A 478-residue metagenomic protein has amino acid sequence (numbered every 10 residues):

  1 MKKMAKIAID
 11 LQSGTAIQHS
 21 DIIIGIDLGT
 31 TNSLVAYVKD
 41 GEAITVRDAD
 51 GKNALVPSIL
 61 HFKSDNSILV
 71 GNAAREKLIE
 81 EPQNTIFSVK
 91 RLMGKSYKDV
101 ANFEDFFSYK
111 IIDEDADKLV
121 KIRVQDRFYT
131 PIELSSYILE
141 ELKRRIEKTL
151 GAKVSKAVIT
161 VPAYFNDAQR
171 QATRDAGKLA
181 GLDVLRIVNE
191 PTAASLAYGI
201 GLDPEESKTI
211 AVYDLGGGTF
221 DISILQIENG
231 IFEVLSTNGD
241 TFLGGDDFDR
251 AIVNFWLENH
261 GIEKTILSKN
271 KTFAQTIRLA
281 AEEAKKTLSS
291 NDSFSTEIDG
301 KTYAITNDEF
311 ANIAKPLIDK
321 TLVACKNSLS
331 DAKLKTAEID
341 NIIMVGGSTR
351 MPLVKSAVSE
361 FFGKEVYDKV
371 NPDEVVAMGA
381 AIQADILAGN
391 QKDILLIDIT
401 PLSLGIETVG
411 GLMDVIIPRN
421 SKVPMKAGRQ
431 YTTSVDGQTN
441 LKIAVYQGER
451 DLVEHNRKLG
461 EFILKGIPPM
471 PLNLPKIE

Functional and structural regions predicted by a protein language model:
M1-E104, K110-A116, R123-Y137, R144-E478: Oxyanion-binding/catalytic loops of NTP- or PPi-dependent enzymes
